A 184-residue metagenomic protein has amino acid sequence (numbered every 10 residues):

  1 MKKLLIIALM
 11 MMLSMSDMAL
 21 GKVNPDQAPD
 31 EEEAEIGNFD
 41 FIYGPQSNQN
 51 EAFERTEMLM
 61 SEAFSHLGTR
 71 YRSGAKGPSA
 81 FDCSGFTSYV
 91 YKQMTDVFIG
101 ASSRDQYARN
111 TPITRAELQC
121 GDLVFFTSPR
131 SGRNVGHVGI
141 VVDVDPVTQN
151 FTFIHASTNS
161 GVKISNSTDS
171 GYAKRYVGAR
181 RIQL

Functional and structural regions predicted by a protein language model:
L4-I7, M18-A34, N38-F39, N48 (+1 more regions): Aromatic- and glycine-rich peptidoglycan recognition patches
M11, P78, Q106, S160 (+1 more regions): Residue-level detector of flexible, active-site-proximal loop/helix-junction positions within diverse enzyme catalytic
S14-S16: N-terminal signal peptide c-region/cleavage motif recognized by signal peptidases
D30-S61, S65, R72, K76: N-terminal targeting signals for Sec/Tat export/insertion, comprising classic cleavable signal peptides
Q49, T69-C120: Catalytic cysteine-centered active-site loop
